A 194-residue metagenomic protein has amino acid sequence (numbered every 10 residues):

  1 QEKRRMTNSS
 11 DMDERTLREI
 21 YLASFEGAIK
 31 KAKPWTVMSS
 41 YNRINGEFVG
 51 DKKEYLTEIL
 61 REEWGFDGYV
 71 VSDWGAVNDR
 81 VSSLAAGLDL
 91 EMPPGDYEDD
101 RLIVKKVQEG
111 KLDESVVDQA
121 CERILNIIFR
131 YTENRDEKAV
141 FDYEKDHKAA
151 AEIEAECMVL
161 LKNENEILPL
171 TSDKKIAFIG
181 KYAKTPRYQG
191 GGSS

Functional and structural regions predicted by a protein language model:
Q1-S194: Glycoside hydrolase catalytic-domain context in secreted enzymes
